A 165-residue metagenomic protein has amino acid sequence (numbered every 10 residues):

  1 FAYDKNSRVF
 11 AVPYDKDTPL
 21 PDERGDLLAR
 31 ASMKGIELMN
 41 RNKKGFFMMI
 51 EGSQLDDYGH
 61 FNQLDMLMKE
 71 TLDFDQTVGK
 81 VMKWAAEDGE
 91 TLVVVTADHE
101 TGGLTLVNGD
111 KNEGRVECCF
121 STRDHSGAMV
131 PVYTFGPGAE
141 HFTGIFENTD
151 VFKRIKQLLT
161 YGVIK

Functional and structural regions predicted by a protein language model:
F1-K165: Feature captures the catalytic ectodomains and active-site-proximal regions of enzymes that hydrolyze or transfer
